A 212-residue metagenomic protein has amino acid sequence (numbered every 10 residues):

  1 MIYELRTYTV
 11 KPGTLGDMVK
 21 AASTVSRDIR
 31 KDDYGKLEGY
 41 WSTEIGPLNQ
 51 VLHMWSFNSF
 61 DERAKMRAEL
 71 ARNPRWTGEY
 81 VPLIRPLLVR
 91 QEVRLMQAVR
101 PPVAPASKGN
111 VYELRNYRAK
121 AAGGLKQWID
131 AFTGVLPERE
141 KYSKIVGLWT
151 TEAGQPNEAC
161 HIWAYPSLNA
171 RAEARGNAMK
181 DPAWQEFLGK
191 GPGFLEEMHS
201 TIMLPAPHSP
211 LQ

Functional and structural regions predicted by a protein language model:
M1-Q212: Short S/T/G/P-rich N-terminal loop/turn motif that feeds into the first structured element of a domain
